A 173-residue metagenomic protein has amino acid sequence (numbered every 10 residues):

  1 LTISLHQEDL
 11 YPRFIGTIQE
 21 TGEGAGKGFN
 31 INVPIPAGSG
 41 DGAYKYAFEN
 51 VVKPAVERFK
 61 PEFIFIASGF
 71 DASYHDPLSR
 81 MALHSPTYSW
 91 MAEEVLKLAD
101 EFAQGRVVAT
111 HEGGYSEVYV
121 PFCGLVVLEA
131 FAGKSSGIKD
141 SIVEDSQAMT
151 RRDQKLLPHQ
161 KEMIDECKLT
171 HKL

Functional and structural regions predicted by a protein language model:
L1-L173: A general "terminal functional-core" signal
